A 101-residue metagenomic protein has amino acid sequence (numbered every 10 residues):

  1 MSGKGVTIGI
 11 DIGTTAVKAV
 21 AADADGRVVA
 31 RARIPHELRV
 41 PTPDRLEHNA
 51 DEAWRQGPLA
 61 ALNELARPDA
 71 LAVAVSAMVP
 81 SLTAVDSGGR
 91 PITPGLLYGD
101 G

Functional and structural regions predicted by a protein language model:
M1-P94: N-terminal glycine/serine-rich phosphate-binding loop of ATP-dependent small-molecule kinases, especially carbohydrate
D100: Carbohydrate-associated surface elements
